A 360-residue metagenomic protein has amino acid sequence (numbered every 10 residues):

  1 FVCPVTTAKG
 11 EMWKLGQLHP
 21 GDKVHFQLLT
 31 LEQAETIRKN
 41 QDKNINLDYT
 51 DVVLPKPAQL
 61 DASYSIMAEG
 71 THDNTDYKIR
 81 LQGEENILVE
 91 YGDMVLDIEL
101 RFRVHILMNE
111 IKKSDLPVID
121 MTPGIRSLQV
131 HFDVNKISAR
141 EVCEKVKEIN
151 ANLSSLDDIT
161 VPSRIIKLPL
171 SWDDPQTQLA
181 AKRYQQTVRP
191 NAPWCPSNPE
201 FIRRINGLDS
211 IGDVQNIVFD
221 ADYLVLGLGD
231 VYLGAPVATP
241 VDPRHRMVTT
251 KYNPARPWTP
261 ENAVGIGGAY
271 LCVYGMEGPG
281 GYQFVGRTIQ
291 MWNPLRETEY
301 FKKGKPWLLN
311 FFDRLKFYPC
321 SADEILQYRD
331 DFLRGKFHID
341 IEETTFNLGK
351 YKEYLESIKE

Functional and structural regions predicted by a protein language model:
F1-E360: Conserved "landmark" site that anchors the functional core of diverse proteins
